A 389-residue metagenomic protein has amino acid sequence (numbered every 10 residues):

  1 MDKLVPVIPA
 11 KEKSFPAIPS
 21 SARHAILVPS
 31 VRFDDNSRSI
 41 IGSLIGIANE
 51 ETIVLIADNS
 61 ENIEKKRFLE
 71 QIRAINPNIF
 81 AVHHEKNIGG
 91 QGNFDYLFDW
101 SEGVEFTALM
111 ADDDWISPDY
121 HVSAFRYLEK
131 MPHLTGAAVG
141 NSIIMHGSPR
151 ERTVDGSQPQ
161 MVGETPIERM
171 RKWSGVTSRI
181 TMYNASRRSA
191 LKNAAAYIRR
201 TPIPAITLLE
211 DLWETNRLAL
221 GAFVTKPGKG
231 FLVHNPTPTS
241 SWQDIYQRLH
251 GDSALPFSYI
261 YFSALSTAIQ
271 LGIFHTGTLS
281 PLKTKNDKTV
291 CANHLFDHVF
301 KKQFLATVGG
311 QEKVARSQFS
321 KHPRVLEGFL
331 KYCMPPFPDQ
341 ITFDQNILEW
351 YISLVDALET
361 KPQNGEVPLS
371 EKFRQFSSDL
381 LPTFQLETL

Functional and structural regions predicted by a protein language model:
P9, R32-I47: Short, well-formed alpha-helical segments that are part of the catalytic scaffolds of diverse glycosyltransferases
A57-L69: A conserved acidic beta->alpha catalytic loop
R73-G89: Conserved donor nucleotide-binding strand/loop of the catalytic core
H84-E102: Glycine-rich, basic loop-to-helix element that forms the pyrophosphate-binding segment of sugar-nucleotide handling
V104-W115: Short beta-strand-to-loop acidic/aromatic patch adjacent to the donor-nucleotide binding site
H121-V154: Conserved donor NDP-sugar-binding/catalytic core segment of glycosyltransferases
G156-T177: Short, flexible, basic/aromatic active-site loop/helix in glycosyltransferases
A190-A194, P202-P227: A short, conserved alpha-helix in the catalytic core of glycosyltransferases
